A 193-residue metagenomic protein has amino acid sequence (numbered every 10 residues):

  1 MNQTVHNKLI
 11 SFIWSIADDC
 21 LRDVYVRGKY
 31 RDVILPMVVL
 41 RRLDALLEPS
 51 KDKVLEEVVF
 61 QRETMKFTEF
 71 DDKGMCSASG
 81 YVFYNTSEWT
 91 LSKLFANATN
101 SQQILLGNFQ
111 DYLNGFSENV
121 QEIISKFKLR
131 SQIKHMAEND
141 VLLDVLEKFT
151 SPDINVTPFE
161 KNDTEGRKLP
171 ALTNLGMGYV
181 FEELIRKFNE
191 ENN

Functional and structural regions predicted by a protein language model:
M1-N193: Non-catalytic, mostly N-terminal accessory regions of nucleic-acid modification and defense proteins
